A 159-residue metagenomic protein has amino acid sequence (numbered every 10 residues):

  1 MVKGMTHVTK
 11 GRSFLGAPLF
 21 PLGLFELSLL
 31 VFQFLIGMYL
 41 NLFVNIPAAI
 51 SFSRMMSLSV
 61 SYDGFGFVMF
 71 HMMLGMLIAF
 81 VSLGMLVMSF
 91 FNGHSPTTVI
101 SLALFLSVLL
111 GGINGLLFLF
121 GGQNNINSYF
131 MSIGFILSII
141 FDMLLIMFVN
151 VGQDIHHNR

Functional and structural regions predicted by a protein language model:
V2-R159: Polytopic transmembrane helical bundles with strong interfacial aromatic enrichment
